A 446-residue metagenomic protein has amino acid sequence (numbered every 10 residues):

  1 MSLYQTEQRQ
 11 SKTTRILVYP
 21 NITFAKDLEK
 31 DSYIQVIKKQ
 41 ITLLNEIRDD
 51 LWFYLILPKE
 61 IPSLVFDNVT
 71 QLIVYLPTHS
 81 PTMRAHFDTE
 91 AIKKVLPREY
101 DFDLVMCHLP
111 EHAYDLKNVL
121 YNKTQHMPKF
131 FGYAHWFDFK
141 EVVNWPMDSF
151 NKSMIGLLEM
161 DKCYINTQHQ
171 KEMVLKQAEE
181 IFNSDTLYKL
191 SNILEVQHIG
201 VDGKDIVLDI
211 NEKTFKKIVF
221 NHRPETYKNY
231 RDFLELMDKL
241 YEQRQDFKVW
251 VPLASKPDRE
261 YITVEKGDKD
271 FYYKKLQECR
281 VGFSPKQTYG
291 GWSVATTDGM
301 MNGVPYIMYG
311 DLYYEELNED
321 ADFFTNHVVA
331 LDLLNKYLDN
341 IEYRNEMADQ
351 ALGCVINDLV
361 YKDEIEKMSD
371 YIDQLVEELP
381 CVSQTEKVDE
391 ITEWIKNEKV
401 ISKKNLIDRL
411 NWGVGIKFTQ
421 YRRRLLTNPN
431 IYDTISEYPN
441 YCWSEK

Functional and structural regions predicted by a protein language model:
M1-P62, D238-E242: N-terminal subdomain of nucleotide-sugar transferases
I16-Y19, Y164, V207-K228, L234-D238: Conserved donor-binding/catalytic core segment of Leloir-type glycosyltransferases
Q35, D339-E386: A charged, aromatic-enriched C-terminal amphipathic alpha-helix characteristic of glycosyltransferases across folds
L104-M106, V119-V142, L157, K162-Y164: Active-site proximal beta-strand in glycosyltransferases
C107-A113: Short His-centered aromatic/hydrophobic patch
V142-W145, N192-F215: Acidic anion/phosphate-binding donor-loop and adjacent secondary structure in glycosyltransferase catalytic cores
E159-S191: A short, active-site helix/loop in glycosyltransferases that binds the activated sugar's phosphate group
Q277-G291, V304: Acidic donor-binding loop of glycosyltransferase active sites
